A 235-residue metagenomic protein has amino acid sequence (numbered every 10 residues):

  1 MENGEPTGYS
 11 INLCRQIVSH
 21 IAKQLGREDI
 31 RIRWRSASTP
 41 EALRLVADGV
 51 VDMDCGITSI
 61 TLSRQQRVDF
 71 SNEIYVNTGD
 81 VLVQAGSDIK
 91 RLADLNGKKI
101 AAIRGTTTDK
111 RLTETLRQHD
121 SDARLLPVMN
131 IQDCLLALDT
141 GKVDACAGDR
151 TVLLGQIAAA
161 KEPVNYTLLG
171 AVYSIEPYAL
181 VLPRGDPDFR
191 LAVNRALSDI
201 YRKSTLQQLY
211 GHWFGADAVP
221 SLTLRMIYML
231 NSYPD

Functional and structural regions predicted by a protein language model:
M1-C55: Extracytoplasmic small-molecule ligand-binding "clamshell" domains of the periplasmic binding protein/Venus flytrap
M1-N3, R15-I30, T108-P127, I157-E162: Ligand-binding cleft/hinge of the Venus flytrap
P6-T7, L92-D109: Short loop->beta-strand "edge-of-pocket" segments that line small-molecule binding or catalytic clefts across diverse
R27-R44, L125-L136, S174-E176: Short helix-initiation/N-cap motifs at beta->coil->alpha
P40-E41, C55-R67, R111-Q118, D139-S174 (+1 more regions): A ligand-binding cleft/hinge motif common to bilobed small-molecule-binding domains
N72, V83-I100, L191: Flexible hinge/capping segments at coil-to-helix
Y75-G86, R150, A158-S198, A216-D235: Periplasmic-binding protein-like
L197-W213: Periplasmic-binding protein-like
